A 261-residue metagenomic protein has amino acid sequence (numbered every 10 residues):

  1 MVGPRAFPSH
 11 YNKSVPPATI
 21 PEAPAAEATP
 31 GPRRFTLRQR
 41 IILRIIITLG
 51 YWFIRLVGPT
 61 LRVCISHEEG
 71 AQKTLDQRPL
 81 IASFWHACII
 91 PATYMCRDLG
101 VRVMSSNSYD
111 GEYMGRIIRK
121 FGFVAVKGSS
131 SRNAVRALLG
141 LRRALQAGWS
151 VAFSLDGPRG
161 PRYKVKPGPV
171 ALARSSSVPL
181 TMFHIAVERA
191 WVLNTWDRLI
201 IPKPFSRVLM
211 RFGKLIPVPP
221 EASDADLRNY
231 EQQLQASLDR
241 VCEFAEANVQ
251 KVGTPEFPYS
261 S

Functional and structural regions predicted by a protein language model:
M1-P30, Y113-M114, V126, S206 (+4 more regions): Soluble, non-transmembrane catalytic domains of enzymes that act on hydrophobic metabolites at membranes
A26-S66, P91, R116: A transmembrane-helix-recognition feature enriched in membrane-embedded lipid enzymes and envelope glyco-/phospholipid
I54-H86: Helix-to-loop junction immediately C-terminal to a conserved catalytic motif
R78-R132, V192: Catalytic core of membrane glycerolipid acyltransferases/transacylases, capturing the structured, soluble-facing
G128, S154, M182-I185: Generic beta-sheet signal
G140-L172, S176: Catalytic-site beta-strand/loop segments enriched in glycine and acidic/polar residues
K164-D224: A cross-family acyltransferase "interaction/gating" segment
L215, D224, R228-E246: C-terminal functional extensions of proteins
